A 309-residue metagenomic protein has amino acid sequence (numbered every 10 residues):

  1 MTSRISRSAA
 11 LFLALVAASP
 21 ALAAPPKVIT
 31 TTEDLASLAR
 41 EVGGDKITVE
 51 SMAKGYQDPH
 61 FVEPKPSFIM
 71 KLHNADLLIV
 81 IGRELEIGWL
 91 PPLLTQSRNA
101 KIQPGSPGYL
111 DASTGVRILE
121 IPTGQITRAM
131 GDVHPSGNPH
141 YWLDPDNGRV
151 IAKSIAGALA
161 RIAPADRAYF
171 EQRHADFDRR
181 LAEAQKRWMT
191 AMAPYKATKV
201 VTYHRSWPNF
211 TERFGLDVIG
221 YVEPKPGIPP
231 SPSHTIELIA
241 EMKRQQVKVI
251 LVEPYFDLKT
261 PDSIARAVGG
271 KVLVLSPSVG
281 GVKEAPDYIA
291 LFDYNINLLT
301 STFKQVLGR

Functional and structural regions predicted by a protein language model:
M1, A18, I29-T30: Intrinsically disordered/low-complexity terminal segments and short unstructured peptides
M1-A10: Bacterial N-terminal signal peptides that target proteins for export
A9-P20: Bacterial N-terminal signal peptides
A24-R309: Extracytoplasmic metal-acquisition and chelation regions
